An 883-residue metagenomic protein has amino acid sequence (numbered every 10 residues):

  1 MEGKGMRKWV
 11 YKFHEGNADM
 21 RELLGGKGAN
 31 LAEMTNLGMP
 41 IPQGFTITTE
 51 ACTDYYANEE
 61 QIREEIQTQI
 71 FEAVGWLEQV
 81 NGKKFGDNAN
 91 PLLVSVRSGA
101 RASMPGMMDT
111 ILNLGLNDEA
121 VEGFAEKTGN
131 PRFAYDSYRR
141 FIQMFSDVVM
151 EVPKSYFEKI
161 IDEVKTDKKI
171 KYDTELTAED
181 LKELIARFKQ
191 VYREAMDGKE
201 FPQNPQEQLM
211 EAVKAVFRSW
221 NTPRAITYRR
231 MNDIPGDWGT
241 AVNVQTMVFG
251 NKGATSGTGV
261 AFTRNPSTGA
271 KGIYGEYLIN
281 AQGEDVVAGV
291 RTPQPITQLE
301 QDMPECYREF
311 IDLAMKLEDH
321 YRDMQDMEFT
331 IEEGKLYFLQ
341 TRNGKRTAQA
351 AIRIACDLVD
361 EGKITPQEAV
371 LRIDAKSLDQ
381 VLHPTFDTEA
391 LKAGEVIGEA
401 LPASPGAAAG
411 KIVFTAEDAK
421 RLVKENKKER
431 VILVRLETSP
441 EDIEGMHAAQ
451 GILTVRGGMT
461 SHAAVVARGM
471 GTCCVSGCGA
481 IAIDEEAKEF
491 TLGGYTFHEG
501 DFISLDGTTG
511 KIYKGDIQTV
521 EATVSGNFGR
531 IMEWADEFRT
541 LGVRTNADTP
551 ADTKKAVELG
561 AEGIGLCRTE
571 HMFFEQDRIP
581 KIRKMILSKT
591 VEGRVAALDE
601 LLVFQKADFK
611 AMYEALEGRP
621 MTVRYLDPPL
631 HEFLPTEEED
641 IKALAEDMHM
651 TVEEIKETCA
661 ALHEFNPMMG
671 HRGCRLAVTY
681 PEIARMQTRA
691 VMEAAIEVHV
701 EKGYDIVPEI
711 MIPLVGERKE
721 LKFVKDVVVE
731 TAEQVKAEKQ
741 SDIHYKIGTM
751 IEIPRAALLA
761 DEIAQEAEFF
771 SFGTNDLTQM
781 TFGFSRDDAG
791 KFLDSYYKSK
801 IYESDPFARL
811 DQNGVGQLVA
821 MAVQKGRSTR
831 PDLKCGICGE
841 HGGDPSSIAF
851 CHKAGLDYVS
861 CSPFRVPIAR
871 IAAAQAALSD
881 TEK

Functional and structural regions predicted by a protein language model:
E2-G394, E429-I432, S439-E444, Q450 (+10 more regions): Nucleotide/phosphate-binding sheet-loop regions of phosphoryl- and nucleotidyl-transfer enzymes
F45, V455-G457, S476-G479, C567 (+2 more regions): Short beta->alpha connector loops at strand-helix junctions that form conserved, small/polar/Pro-enriched
R97, V524, W534-K883: Conserved alpha/beta-domain cores
K335-Y337, S439-H447, G451-L453, M459-V466 (+9 more regions): Glycine-rich phosphate/ribose-binding loops and adjacent secondary-structure elements that form binding surfaces
F338-T341, H498-N546, D552: C-terminal domain-closing interface element
D357, T509, F769-F772: Acidic, metal-ion-coordinating active-site neighborhood of RNase H-like domains and the RT-RNase H "connection"/linker
K363-A448, I512-I517, F528, M532-D536 (+1 more regions): Protease-associated
